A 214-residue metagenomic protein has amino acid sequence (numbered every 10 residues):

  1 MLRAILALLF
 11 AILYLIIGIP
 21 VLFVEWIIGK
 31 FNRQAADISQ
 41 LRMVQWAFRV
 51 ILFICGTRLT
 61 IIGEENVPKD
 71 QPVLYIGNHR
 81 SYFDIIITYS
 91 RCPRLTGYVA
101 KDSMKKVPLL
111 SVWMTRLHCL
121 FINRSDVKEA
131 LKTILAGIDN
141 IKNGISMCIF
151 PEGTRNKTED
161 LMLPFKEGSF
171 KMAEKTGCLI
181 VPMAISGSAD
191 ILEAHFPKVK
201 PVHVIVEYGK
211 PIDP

Functional and structural regions predicted by a protein language model:
M1, L59-I62, T158, G177: Soluble, non-transmembrane catalytic domains of enzymes that act on hydrophobic metabolites at membranes
M1-T60, V112: A transmembrane-helix-recognition feature enriched in membrane-embedded lipid enzymes and envelope glyco-/phospholipid
L22-L41, I54, K69-V127: Catalytic core of membrane glycerolipid acyltransferases/transacylases, capturing the structured, soluble-facing
I54-I62, A130-L131, S188-D190: Short gly/ser/thr-rich secondary-structure transition/capping motifs
E64-P68: Glycine-rich helix-loop-beta junction characteristic of Rossmann-like nucleotide cofactor-binding loops
P72-L74, S146-F150: Residue-level preference for the first positions of well-ordered beta-strands
K105, I122, K128-A130, A136-S146 (+1 more regions): Soluble extracytoplasmic domains of inner/organellar membrane proteins
L109-V112, I145-C148, K157-P214: A cross-family acyltransferase "interaction/gating" segment
